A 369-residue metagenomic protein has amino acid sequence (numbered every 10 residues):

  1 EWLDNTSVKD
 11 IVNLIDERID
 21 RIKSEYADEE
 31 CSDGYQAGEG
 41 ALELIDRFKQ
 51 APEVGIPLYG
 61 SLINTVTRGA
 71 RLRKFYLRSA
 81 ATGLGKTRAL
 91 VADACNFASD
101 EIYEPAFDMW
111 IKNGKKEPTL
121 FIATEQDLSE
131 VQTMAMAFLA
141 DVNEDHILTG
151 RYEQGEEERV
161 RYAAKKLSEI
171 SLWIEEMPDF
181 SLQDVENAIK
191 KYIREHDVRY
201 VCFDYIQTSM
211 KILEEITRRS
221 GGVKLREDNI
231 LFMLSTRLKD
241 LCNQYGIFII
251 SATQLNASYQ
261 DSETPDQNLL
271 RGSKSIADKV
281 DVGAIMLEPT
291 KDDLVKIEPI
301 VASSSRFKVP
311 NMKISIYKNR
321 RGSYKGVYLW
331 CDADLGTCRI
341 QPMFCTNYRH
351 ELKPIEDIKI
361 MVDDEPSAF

Functional and structural regions predicted by a protein language model:
E1-L42, R47: Short, small/acidic-rich helices and loops at N termini and domain boundaries of DNA replication/processing enzymes
D28-V142: The Walker A/P-loop phosphate-binding site
T65, D100-D197, Q267, Y324 (+1 more regions): Cytosolic-facing regulatory segments adjacent to core modules
F121, C202-F203, I247-T253: Structural recognition of the conserved hydrophobic beta-strand(s) that form the central parallel beta-sheet of P-loop
L128-Q132, S209-E215, S258-D261: Short acidic/His/Gly/Ser-rich catalytic and metal-binding motifs that mark active-site loops of diverse hydrolases
D141, D145-T149, L182-V198, N243-Y245 (+1 more regions): C-terminal regions of RecA-like/P-loop NTPase motor modules
W173-L241: Phosphate-binding/switch loop-helix module in NTP-utilizing enzymes
E227-A252, G272-V282: Substrate-engagement module of ASCE P-loop NTPases
